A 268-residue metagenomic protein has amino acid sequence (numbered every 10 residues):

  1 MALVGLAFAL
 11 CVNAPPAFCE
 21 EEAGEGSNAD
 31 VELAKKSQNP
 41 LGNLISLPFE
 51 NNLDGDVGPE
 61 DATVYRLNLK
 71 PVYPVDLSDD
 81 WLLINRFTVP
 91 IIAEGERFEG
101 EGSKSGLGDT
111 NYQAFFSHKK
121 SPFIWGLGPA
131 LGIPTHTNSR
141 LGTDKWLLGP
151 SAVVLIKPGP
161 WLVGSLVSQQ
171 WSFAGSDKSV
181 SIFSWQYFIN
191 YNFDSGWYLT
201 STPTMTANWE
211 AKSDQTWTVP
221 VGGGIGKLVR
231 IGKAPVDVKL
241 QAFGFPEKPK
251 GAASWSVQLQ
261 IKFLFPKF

Functional and structural regions predicted by a protein language model:
A2-N13: Bacterial N-terminal signal peptides
N13-C19: Sec/Tat signal peptide C-region and signal peptidase I cleavage site
E20-A174, K178-F268: Transmembrane beta-barrel domains of Gram-negative outer membranes and organellar outer membranes
